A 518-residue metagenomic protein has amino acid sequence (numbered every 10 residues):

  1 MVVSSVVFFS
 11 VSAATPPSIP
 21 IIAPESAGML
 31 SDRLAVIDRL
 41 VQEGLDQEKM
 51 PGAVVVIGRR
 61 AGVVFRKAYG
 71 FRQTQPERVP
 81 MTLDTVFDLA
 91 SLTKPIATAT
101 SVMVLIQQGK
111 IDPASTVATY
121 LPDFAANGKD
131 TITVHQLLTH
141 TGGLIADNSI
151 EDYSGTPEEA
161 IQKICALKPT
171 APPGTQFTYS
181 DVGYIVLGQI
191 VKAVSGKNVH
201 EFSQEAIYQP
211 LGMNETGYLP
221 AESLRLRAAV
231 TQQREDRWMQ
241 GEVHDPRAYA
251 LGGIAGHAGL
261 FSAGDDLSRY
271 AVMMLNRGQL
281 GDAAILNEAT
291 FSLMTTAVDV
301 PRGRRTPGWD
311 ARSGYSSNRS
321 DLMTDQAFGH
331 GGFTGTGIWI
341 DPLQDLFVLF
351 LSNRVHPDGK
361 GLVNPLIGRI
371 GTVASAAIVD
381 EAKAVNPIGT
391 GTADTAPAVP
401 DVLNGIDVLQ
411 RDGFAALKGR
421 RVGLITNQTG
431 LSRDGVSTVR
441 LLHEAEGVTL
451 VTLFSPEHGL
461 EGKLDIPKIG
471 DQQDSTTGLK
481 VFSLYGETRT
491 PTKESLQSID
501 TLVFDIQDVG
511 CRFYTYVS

Functional and structural regions predicted by a protein language model:
I22-F87, K110-D112, A126, E158-Q162 (+4 more regions): Short, conserved catalytic-motif segment at the N-terminal edge
L30, V41, V55-G62, D88-D112 (+7 more regions): Alpha-helical scaffold elements that line and support the substrate/ligand-binding pocket of soluble hydrolases
Q73, N127-A327: Short, surface-exposed loop or secondary-structure junction motifs that flank catalytic or metal-binding residues
N276, L280, A289-T290, T295-A297 (+3 more regions): Short, gly/Ser/Thr-rich active-site loops of penicillin-recognizing serine hydrolases
A327, T334-F347: Short, surface-exposed beta-strand/loop micro-motifs that present aromatic residues
T449-H458: Short internal beta-strands
I466-S498, C511: Glycine-rich oxoanion-binding loops at beta->alpha junctions
D508-S518: Glycine/threonine-rich flexible loop motifs
